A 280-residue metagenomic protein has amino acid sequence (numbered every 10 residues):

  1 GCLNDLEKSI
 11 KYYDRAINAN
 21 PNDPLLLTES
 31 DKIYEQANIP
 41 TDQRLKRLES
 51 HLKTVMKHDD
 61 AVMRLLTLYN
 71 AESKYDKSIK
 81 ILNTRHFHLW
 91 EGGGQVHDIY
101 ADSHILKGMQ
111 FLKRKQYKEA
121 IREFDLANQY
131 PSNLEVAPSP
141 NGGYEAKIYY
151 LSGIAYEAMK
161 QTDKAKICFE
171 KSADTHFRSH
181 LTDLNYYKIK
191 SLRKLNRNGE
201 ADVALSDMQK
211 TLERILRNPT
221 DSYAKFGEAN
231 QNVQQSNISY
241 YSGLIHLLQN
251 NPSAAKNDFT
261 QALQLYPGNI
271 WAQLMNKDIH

Functional and structural regions predicted by a protein language model:
G1, K32, T67, M109 (+5 more regions): Residue-level recognition of tetratricopeptide repeat
L3, A37-N38, E72, R114 (+3 more regions): Structural motif corresponding to the intra-repeat A-B loop/turn of tetratricopeptide repeats
L6, P40-T41, Y75, Y117 (+4 more regions): TPR-repeat structural position
N18, K53, N83-W90, D125-V136 (+4 more regions): Amphipathic alpha-helical segments of tetratricopeptide repeats
L26, A61, V96, S103 (+6 more regions): TPR alpha-solenoid repeat register
E29-S30, R64, I99, L106 (+5 more regions): Canonical tetratricopeptide repeat
H51-T54, F87-H97, S132-G142, F177-H180 (+2 more regions): Flexible helix-coil transition and linker loops at the boundaries of alpha-helical arrays
